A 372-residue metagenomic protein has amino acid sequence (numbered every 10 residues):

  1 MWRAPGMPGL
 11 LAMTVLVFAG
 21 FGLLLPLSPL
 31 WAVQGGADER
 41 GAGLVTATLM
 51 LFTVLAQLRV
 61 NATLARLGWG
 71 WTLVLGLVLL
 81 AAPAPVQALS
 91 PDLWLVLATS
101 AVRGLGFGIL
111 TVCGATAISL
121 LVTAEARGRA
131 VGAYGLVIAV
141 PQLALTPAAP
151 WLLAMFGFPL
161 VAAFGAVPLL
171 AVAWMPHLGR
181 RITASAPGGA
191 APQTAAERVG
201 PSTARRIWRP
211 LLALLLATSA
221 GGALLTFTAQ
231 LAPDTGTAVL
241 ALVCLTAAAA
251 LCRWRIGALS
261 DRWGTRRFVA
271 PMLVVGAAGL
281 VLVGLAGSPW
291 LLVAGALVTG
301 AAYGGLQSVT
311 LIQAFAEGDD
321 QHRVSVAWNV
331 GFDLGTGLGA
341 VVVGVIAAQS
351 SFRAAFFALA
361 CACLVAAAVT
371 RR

Functional and structural regions predicted by a protein language model:
A4-G43, R209, A213, T218-D234: Helix-loop boundary and gating motifs at the non-cytosolic
F21, V102-G114, V298-T310: Core transmembrane helices of Major Facilitator Superfamily
A47-V60, V243-R255: Central cavity-lining transmembrane alpha-helices of secondary-active solute carriers, predominantly the Major
A56-G68, C252-T265, A347: Helix-to-loop junctions at the C-terminal end of transmembrane segments in multipass secondary transporters
G68, L89-P91, G264, A286-G287: Helix-breaking motifs and short loop linkers at transmembrane-helix boundaries and internal kinks in secondary membrane
W71-P85, R267-V281: Structural signature of the two symmetry-related core transmembrane helices
A101-L136: Cytoplasmic helix-loop-helix junction between adjacent transmembrane helices in 12-TM secondary transporters
L160-P176, F356-R371: Symmetry-related core transmembrane helices of the 12-TM Major Facilitator Superfamily/SLC fold
